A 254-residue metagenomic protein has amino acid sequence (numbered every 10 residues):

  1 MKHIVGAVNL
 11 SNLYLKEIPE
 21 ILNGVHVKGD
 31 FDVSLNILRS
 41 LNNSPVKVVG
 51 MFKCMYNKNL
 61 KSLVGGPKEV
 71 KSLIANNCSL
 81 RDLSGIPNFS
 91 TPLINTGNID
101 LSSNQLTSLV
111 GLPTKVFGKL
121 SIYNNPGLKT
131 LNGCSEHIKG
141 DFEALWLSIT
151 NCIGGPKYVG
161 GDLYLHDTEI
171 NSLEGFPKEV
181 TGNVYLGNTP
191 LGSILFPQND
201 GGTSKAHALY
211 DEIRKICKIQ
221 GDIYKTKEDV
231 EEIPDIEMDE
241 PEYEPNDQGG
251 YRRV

Functional and structural regions predicted by a protein language model:
M1-L10: N-terminal domain-start segments of secreted/luminal proteins
K2, N23-V25, N43-V46, V64-K68 (+5 more regions): Low-complexity, polar/charged sequence tracts that form flexible coils or short amphipathic helices and often embed
V5, P19, P87, N95 (+9 more regions): Residues marking helix boundaries in flexible regions
L10-Y14, V27-I37, V48-N59, P67-L80 (+8 more regions): Concave beta-strand-loop units of leucine-rich repeat
I18-I21, L41, L60-L63, L83-I86 (+5 more regions): Canonical leucine-rich repeat
V25, R253-V254: Terminal export signals
N171-Y243: Leucine-rich solenoid repeat scaffolds
E242-E244, Y251-R253: Short linear proline/tyrosine/threonine-rich motifs used for host-factor recruitment and membrane trafficking/assembly
